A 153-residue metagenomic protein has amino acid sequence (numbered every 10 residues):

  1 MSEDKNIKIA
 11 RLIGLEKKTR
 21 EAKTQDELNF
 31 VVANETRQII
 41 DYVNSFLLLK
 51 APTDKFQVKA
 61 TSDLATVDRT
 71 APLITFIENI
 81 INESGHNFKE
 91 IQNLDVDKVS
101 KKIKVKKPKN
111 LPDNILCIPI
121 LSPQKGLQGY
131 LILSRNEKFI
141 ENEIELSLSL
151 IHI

Functional and structural regions predicted by a protein language model:
M1-E27, Q38, V58-K59, Q128: Signal-transmission linkers at sensory-effector interfaces
E3, S134-L150: Regulatory loop-to-helix N-cap segments in sensory/regulatory domains that couple ligand/signal detection
K17-A22, F30-I39, N79-E83, V105-K106: Amphipathic alpha-helical regulatory segments at dimerization interfaces that relay allosteric signals between sensory
A33-R37, Y42-K50, D54-F56: Short, hydrophobic-rich beta-strand element in sensory/regulatory alpha-beta domains
L64, S122, G129-I140: Short beta-strand-to-loop transition segments that serve as allosteric relay/switch motifs in sensory/regulatory domains
A65-V99: Acidic/proline- and glycine-rich, intrinsically disordered low-complexity segments that serve as regulatory linkers
I91-N114: Signal-transducing coupling segments at domain and membrane junctions
D113-S122: A short, aliphatic-rich beta-strand micro-motif
